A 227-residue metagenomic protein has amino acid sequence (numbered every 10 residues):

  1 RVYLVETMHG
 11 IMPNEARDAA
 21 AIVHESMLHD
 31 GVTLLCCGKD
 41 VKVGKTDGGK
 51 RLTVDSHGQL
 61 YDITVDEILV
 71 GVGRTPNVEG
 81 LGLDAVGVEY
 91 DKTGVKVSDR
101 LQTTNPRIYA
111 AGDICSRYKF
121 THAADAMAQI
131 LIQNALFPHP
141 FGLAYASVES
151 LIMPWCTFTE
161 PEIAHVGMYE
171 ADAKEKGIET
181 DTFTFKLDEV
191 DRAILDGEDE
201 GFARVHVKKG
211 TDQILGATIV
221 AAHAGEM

Functional and structural regions predicted by a protein language model:
R1-D47, T53-Q59, Y118-A126, Q133-D172: Rossmann-like dinucleotide-binding cores of NAD(P)H-dependent redox enzymes
M12, N77-G80, Y118, D191-A193 (+1 more regions): Glycine/Thr-rich phosphate-binding loops of Rossmann-like dinucleotide-binding domains
T33-L35, Y109, D181-F183: General small-molecule cofactor/ligand-binding pocket signal
C36-G38, K92, T184: Short loop/edge segments at beta-strand edges and connector loops that shape dinucleotide/nucleotide cofactor-binding
T46, V86-V88, L195-G201: Short loop/turn motifs at secondary-structure junctions and domain boundaries
D62-G142: FAD-site-proximal beta/loop scaffold in flavoenzymes
M153, F158-M227: Flexible, glycine-rich terminal cap/loop adjacent to redox cofactors in electron-transfer oxidoreductases
